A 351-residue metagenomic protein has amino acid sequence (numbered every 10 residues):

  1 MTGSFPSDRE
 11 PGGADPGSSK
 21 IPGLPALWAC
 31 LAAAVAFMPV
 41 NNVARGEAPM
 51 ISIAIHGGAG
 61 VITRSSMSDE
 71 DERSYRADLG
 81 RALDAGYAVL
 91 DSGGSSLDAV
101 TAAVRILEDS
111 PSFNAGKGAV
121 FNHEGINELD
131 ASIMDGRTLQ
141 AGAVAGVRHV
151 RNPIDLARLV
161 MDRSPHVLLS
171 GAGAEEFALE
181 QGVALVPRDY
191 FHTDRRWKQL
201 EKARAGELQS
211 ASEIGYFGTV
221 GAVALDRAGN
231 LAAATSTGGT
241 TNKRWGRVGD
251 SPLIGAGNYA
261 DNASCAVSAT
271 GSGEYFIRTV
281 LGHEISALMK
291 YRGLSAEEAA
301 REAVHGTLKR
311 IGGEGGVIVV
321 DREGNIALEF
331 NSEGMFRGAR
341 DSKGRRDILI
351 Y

Functional and structural regions predicted by a protein language model:
M1-G23: N-terminal secretory signal peptides that target proteins for export/translocation
G3-S4, V40, G324: N-terminal leader/targeting segments
S7-R9, P22-A29, L79, S96 (+1 more regions): Generic alpha-helix initiation/capping and coil-helix boundary signal
P11-G12, C30, S68: Short linear sequence motifs
P25-P39: Bacterial N-terminal signal peptides
N41-R45: Sec/Tat signal peptide C-region and signal peptidase I cleavage site
G46-Y351: Alpha/propeptide regions of enzymes that mature by internal proteolysis
